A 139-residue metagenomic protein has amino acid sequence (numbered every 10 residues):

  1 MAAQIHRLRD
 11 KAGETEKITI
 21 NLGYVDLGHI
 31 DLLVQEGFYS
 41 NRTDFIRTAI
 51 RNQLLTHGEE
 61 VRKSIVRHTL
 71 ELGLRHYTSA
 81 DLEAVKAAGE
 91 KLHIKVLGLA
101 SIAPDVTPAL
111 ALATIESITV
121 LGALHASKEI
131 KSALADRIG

Functional and structural regions predicted by a protein language model:
M1-V25, V34, T43: Short Lys/Arg-rich basic patches
A3, L8-D10, G28-H29, S40-S64: Short, basic amphipathic alpha-helical segments that act as recognition/interaction helices in nucleic-acid-binding
G37: C-terminal His-loop and adjacent cap/lid subdomain of alpha/beta-hydrolase
L55-A88: Short, positively charged interaction helices/loops
I65, A80-H93, P104-S117, S132-I138: Short, T/G/N/S-enriched strand-turn elements that build extracellular solenoid repeat scaffolds
T69, L74, H93, L99 (+2 more regions): Detector for repetitive beta-architecture
L124-H125, I138-G139: Charged, polyampholytic interaction/assembly segments that form long, compositionally biased interfaces
